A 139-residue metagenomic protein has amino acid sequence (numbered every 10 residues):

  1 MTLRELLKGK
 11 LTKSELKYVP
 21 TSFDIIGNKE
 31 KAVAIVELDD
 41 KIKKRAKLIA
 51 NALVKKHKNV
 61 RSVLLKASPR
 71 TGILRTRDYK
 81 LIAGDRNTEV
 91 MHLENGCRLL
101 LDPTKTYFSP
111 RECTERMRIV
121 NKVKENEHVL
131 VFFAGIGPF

Functional and structural regions predicted by a protein language model:
M1-F139: SAM-dependent transferase fold signal centered on methyltransferase-like domains, encompassing both Class I
